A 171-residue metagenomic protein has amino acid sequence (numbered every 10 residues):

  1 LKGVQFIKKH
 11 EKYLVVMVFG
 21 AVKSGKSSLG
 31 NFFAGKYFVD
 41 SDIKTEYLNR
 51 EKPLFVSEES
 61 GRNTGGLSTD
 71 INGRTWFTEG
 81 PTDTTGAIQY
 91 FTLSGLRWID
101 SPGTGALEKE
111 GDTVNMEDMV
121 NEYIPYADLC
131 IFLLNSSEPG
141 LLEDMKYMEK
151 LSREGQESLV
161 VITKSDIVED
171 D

Functional and structural regions predicted by a protein language model:
L1-S101: Conserved G1/Walker A P-loop phosphate-binding module
K8, D112, G140: Residue-level marker of regulatory loop/turn positions in helix-turn-helix DNA-binding domains and in histidine
V22, P102-T104, S136-S137, S165: Conserved Walker B
G25, L107, V168-E169: Short catalytic/ligand-binding loop motif for oxyanion handling, primarily in non-cytosolic enzymes, centered on
I71-N72, S101-G105, C130-N135: Short, basic, glycine/proline-bearing loop/turn elements
D83, G111-M119, E143: Short secondary-structure boundary/capping elements
Y90, G95-L96, D118-D171: Conserved C-terminal guanine-recognition region of P-loop GTPase G domains, centered on the G4
T104-D112: Flexible beta-alpha connector loops of hexameric P-loop NTPases
